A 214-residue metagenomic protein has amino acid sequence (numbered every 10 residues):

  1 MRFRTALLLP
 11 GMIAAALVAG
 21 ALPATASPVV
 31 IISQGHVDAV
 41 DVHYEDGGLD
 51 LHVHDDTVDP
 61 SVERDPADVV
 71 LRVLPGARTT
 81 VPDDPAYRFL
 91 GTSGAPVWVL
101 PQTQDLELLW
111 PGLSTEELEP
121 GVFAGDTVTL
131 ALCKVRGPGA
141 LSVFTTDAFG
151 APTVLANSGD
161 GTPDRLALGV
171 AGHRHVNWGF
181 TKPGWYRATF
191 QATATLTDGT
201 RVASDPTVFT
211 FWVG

Functional and structural regions predicted by a protein language model:
M1-A26: Secretory targeting and sorting signals
A16, F211-V213: Short, intrinsically disordered/low-complexity patches at protein termini and at juxtamembrane boundaries
S27-G172, A203-D205, G214: Phosphate/adenylate-binding glycine loop and adjacent helical scaffold
R174, K182-Y186: Short tyrosine-centred short linear motifs in exposed loops/low-complexity segments
F190-A192: Hydrophobic/tyrosine-rich beta-strand signature of extracellular beta-sandwich/beta-rich modules, prominently
T195-T200: Short, solvent-exposed loop/turn segments at the edges of extracellular beta-sandwich modules
T207-F209: Ser/Thr/Pro-rich, acidic low-complexity intrinsically disordered regulatory segments
